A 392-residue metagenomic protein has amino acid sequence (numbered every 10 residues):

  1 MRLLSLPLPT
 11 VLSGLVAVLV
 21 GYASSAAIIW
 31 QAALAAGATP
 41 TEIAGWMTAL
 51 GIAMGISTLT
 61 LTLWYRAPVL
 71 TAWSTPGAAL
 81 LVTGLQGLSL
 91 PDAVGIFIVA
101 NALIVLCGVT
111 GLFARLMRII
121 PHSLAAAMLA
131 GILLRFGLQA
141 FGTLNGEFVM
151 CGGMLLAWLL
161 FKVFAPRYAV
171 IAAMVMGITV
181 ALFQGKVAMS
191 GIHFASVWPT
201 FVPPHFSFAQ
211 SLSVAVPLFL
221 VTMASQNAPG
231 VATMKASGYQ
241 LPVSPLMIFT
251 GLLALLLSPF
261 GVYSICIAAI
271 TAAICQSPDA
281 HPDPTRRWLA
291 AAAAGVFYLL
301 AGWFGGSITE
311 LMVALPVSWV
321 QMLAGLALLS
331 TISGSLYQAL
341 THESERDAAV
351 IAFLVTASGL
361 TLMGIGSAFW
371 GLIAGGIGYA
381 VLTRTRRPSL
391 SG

Functional and structural regions predicted by a protein language model:
M1-A44, I171-V243, S391-G392: Helix-loop-helix hairpins and the membrane-proximal interhelical loops of multi-pass alpha-helical transport proteins
R2-L4, T10-I29, T48-L129, L241-L329: Helix-loop-helix junctions within the multi-pass membrane cores of secondary transporters/permeases
L8-V11, G153, L212-S213, I248-L252 (+1 more regions): Alpha-helical membrane-protein architecture signal
A23-S24, V149, S225, I267 (+1 more regions): Residue-level signal for transmembrane alpha-helical positions in Major Facilitator Superfamily
I29-A33, S57, A78-V82, L138 (+9 more regions): Predominant activation on well-ordered alpha-helical scaffold segments within soluble catalytic domains
Q86-I192, A293-G392: Membrane-embedded alpha-helical modules
K162-A165, G238-Y239, H281-T285, E343: Membrane-interface helix-boundary motifs at transmembrane edges
